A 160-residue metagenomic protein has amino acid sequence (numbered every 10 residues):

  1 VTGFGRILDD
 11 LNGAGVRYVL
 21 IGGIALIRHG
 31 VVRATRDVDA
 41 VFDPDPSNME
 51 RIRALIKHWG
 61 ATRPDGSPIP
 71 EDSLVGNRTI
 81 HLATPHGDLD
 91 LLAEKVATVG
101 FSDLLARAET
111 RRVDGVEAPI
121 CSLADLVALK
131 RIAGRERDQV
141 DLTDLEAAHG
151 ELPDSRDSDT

Functional and structural regions predicted by a protein language model:
V1-T160: Compositionally biased terminal segments of proteins
